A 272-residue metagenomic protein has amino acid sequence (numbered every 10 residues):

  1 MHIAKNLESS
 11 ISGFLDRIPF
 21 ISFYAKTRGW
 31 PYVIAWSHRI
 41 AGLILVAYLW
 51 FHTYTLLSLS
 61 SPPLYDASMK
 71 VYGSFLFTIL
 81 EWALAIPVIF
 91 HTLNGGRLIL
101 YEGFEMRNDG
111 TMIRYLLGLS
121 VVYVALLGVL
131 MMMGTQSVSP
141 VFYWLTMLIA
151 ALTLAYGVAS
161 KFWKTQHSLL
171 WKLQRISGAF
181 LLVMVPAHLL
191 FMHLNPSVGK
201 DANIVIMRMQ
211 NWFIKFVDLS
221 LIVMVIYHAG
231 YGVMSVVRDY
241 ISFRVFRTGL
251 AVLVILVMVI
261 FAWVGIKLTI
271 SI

Functional and structural regions predicted by a protein language model:
M1-I272: Membrane-embedded alpha-helical bundles that constitute the cytochrome b-like, heme-associated redox core of multi-pass
